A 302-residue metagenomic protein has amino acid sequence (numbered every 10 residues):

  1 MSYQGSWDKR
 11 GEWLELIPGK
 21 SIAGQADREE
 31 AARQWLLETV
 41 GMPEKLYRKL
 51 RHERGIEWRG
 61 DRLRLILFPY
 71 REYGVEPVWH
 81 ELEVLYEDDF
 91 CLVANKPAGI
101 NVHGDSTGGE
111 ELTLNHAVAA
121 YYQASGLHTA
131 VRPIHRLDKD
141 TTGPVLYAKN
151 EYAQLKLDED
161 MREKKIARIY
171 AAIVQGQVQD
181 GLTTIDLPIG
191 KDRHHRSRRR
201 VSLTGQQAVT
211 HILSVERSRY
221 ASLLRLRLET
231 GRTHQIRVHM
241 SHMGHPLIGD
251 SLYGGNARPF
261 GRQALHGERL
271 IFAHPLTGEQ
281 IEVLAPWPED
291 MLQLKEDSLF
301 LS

Functional and structural regions predicted by a protein language model:
M1-E53, H80, E229, R237-S302: Pseudouridine synthases involved in rRNA/tRNA modification
M1-T184, L292: RNA pseudouridine synthases
Q4-S6, A32, L46, G74 (+15 more regions): Homeobox/homeodomain signature
L65-L67, R193-R196, Q207, D250-N256: Short Pro/Gly-enriched beta-strand edge/turn motifs at strand-loop
V84, V174, H211-S214, L247: Conserved hydrophobic positions within beta-strands
G99, G143, K164, G176 (+4 more regions): Glycine-centered flexibility sites
L127, P133-D158, L187-M243, G267-S302: The conserved catalytic core of RNA pseudouridine synthases
K165-I169, T184, Q207, F260 (+2 more regions): Short edge beta-strand segments in beta-sheet-rich domains
